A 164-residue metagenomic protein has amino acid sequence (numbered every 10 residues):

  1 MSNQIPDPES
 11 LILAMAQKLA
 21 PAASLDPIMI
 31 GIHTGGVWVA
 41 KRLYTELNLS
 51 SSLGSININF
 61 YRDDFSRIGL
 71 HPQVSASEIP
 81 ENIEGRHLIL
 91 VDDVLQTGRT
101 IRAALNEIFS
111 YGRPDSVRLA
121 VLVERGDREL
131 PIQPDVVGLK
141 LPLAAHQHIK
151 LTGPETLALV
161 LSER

Functional and structural regions predicted by a protein language model:
M1-L25: Active-site-facing substrate-recognition patch
P21, T45, H71, I79-E81 (+1 more regions): Short secondary-structure boundary/capping segments
A22-L25, I83, Y111: Glycine-rich phosphate-binding loop signature in dinucleotide/nucleotide-binding domains
S24-H33: Short glycine-rich phosphate-binding loop at a beta-alpha junction
A40-S52: Substrate-recognition/cap helix-loop segment adjacent to the acidic, metal-dependent catalytic center of Asp-based
S51-H87, R99-R102, E129: Short, glycine/charge-rich flexible loops or terminal/linker lids adjacent to PRPP-binding catalytic cores
D93, G98: Conserved G/P- and acidic residue-centered "switch" motifs that form tight phosphate/ATP-binding loops in soluble
N106-R164: PRPP-dependent phosphoribosyltransferase catalytic core
